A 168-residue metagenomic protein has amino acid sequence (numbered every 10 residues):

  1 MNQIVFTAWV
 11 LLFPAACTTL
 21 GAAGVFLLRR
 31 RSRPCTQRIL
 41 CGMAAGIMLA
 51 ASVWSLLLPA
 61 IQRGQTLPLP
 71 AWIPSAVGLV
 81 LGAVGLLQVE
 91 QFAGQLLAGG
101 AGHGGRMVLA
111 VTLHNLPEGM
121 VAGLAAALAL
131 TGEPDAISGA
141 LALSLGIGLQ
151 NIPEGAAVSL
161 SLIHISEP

Functional and structural regions predicted by a protein language model:
M1, L97-A101, T131-A136: Helix-boundary and loop/linker segments of multi-pass membrane transporters
N2-W9, R33-L40, R63-A76: Interfacial loop-to-helix junctions that mark the boundaries of transmembrane helices in multi-pass membrane
W9-C17, G21, V25, G42 (+12 more regions): Alpha-helical transmembrane segments in multi-pass membrane proteins
G21-P34, L86-A98, G155-L162: C-terminal ends of transmembrane helices
G24, G105-G148, I152-L162: Generic transmembrane alpha-helix signature in multi-pass membrane proteins, especially transporters/channels
C35-A44, G100-G105: Cytoplasmic-side transmembrane-helix entry/capping segments in multi-pass membrane proteins
L57-P68, T131-G132: Membrane-interface helix termini and inter-helical loops of multi-pass transporters
I163-P168: Residue-level detector of conserved catalytic or cofactor/ligand-binding positions in enzyme active sites
